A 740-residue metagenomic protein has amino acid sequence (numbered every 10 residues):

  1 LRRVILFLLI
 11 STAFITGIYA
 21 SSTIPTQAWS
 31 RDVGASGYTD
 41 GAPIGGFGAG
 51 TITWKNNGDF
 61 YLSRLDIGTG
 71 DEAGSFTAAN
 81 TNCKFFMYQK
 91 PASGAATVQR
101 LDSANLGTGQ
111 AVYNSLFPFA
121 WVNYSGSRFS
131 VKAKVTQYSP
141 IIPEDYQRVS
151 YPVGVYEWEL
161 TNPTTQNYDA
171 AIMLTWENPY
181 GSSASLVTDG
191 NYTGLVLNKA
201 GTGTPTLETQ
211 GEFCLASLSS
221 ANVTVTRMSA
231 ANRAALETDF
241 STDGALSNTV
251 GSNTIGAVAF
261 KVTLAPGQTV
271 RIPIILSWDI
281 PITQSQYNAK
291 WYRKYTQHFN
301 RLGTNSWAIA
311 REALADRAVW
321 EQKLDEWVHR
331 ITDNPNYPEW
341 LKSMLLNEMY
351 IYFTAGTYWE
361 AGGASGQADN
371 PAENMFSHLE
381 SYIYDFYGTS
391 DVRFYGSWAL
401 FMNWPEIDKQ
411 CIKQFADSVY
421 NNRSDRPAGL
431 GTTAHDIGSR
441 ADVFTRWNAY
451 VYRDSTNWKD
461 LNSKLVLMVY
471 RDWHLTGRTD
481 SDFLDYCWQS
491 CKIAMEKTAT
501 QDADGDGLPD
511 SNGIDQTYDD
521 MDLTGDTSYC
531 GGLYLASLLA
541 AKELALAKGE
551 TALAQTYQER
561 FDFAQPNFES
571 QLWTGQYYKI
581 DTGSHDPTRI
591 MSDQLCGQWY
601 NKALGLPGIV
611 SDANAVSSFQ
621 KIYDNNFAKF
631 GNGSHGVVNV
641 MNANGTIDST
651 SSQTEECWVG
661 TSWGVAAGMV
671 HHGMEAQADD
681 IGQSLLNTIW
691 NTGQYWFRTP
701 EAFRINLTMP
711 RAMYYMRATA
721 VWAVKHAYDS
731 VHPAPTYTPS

Functional and structural regions predicted by a protein language model:
L1-I5: Bacterial N-terminal signal peptides that target proteins for export
F7-T16: Bacterial N-terminal signal peptides
S21-P91: Beta-strand-rich N-terminal accessory domains
S21-Q27, R31-D32, D40, G126-F129 (+7 more regions): Acidic/polar, glycine-enriched structural segments that form the non-catalytic walls/loops of the carbohydrate-binding
D59-Y61, G68-E72, A79-F86, P91-Y138 (+3 more regions): Non-catalytic C-terminal accessory modules of carbohydrate-active enzymes
F86-A96, N162, Y295-R317, N374 (+8 more regions): Aromatic-rich carbohydrate-recognition surfaces in CAZymes
N334-Y382, V419-T456, Q501-G525, Q565-V659 (+3 more regions): Extended glycan-interaction surfaces of carbohydrate-active proteins
T389-Y420, N462-K464, R471, L475 (+7 more regions): Active-site core of glycosidic bond-cleaving carbohydrate-active enzymes
